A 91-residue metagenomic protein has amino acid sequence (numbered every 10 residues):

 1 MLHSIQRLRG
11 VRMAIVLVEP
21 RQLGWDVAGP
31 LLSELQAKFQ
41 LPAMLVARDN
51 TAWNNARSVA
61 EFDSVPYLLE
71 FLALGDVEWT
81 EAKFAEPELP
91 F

Functional and structural regions predicted by a protein language model:
M1-F91: A cross-kingdom feature that marks ATP-driven nucleic-acid transaction machinery
